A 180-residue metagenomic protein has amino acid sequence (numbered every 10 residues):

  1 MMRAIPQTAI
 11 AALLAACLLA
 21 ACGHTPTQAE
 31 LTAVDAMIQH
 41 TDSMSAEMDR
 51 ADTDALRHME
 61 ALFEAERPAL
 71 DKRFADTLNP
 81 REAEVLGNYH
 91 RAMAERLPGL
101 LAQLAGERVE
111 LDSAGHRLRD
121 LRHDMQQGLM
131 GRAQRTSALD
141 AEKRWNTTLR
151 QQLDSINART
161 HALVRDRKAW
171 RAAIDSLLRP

Functional and structural regions predicted by a protein language model:
M1-A12: Bacterial N-terminal signal peptides that target proteins for export
L18-A21: C-terminal motif of bacterial Sec signal peptides marking the signal peptidase cleavage site
G23-A83: Immediate post-signal-peptide N-terminus of mature secreted/exported proteins
A51-D52, S113-P180: C-terminal amphipathic alpha-helix
L70-Q103: Mid-chain, structured segments of secreted extracytoplasmic proteins
E95-L121: Mature extracytoplasmic domains of secretory-pathway proteins
